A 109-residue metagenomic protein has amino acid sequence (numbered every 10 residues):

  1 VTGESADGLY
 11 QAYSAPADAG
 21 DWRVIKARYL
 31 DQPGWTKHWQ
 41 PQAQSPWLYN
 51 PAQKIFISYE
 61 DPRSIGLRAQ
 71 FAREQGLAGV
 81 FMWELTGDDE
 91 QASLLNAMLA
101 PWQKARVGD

Functional and structural regions predicted by a protein language model:
V1-F71, P101-D109: Glycan-binding loop/region signatures in secreted carbohydrate-active enzymes
A72, V80: Conserved, mostly hydrophobic/aromatic
W83: Conserved residues at the C-terminal ends of beta-strands
T86-D109: Aromatic-rich peripheral "rim/lid" segments of glycoside hydrolase catalytic domains that contact and position glycan
